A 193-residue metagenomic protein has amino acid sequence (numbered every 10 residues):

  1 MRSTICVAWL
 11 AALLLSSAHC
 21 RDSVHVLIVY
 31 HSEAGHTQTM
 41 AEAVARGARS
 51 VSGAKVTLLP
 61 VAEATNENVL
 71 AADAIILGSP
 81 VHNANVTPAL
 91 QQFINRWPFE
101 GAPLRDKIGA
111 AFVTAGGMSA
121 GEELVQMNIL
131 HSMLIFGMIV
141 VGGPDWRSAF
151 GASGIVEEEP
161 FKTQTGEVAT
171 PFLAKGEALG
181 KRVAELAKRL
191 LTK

Functional and structural regions predicted by a protein language model:
M1-V7: Bacterial N-terminal signal peptides that target proteins for export
V7-L14: Bacterial N-terminal signal peptides
A18-C20: Boundary at the C-terminal end of the N-terminal hydrophobic targeting segment
H25-A48: N-terminal beta1-alpha1 ligand-phosphate binding loop
E42-A54, L134-I135: Short helix-loop-beta junction
G53-E63: A short beta-strand-loop structural module common to alpha/beta enzyme folds
A62-W146: Helix-loop-strand module that forms the ligand-binding subsite of alpha/beta enzymes
G143-K193: Glycine-rich phosphate/pyrophosphate-binding loop and the adjoining helix
